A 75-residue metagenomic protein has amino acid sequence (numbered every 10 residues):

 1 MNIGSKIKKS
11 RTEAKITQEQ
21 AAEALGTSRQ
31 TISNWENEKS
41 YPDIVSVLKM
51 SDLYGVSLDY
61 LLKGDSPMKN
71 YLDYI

Functional and structural regions predicted by a protein language model:
S5-Q20, A24: Short basic helix-loop element that most often maps to the first helix and adjoining turn of HTH DNA-binding modules
I7, A21-A22, I32-W35, L61: Conserved hydrophobic/aromatic packing and binding residues within compact polymer-binding modules
T17, S28-T31, D43, S57: Short coil turns linking two alpha-helices in DNA-binding domains
L25-Y41, S66: Recognition helix of helix-turn-helix/homeodomain-like DNA-binding domains that insert into the DNA major groove
G26, V45-Y60: DNA major-groove recognition helix of helix-turn-helix/homeodomain DNA-binding modules
G55-Y74: Short C-terminal boundary/hinge segments that cap the last helix of small helical domains
